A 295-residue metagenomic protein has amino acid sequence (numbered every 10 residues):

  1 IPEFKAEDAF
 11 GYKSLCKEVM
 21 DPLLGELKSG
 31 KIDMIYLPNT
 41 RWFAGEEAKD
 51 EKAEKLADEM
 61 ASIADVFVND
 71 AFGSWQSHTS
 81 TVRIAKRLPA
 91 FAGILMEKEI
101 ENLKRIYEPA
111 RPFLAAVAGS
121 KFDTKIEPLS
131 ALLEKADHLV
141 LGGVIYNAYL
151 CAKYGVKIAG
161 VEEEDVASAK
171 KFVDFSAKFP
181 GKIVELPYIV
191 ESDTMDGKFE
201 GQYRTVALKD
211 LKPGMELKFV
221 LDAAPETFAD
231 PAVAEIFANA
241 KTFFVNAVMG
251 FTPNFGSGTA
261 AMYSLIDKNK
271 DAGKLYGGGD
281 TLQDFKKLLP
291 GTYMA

Functional and structural regions predicted by a protein language model:
I1-A295: Active-site loop-to-helix "anion-binding N-cap" substructures in soluble metabolic enzymes
